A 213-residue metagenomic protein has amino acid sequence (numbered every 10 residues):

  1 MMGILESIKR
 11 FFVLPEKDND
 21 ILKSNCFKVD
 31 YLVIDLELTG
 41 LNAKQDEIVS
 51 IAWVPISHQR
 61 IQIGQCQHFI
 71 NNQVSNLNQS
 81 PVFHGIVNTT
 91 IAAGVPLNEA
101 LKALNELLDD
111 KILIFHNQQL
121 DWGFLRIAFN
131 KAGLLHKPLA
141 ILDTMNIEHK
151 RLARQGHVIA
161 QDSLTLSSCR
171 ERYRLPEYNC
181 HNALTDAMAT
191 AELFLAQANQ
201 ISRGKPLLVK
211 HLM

Functional and structural regions predicted by a protein language model:
M1-L22, R172, A191-M213: Acidic two-metal-ion nuclease catalytic site recognized across multiple nuclease folds, prominently DnaQ/RNase D-T
S7, F11-I141, S163-H181: Conserved non-catalytic scaffold segment of RNase H-like nuclease domains
K111-L113, I159-Q161, A196-G204: Short, structured secondary-structure boundary patches
L142-A160: Short alpha-helix plus adjacent loop in nuclease-associated cores
N182-L193: Acidic, divalent-metal-coordinating active-site segment for phosphoryl/phosphodiester hydrolysis, typified by short
